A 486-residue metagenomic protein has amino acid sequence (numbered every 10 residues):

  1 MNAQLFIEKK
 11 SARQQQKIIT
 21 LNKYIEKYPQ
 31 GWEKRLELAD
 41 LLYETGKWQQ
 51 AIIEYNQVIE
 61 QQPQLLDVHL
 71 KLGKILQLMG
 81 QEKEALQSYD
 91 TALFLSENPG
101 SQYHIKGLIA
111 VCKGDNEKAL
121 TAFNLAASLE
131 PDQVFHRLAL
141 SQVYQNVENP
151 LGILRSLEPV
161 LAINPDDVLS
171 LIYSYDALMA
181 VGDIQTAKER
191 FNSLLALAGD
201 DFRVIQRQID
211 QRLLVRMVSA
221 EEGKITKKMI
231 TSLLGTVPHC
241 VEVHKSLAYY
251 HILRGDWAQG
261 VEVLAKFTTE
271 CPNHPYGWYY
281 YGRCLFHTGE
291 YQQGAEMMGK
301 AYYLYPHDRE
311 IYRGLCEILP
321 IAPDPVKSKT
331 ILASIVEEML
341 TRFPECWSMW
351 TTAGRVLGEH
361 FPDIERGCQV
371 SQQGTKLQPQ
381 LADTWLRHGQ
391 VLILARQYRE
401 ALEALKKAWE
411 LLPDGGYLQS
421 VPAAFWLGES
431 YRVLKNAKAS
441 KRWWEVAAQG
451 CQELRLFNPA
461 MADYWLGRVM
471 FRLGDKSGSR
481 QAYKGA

Functional and structural regions predicted by a protein language model:
Q14, W48, E82, N116 (+12 more regions): TPR-repeat structural position
K23-E26, Q57-E60, D90-F94, N124-S128 (+10 more regions): Conserved structural position within tetratricopeptide repeats
P29, P63, E97, P131 (+11 more regions): Short coil turns that delineate tetratricopeptide repeat
E37, K71, I105, A139 (+9 more regions): Canonical tetratricopeptide repeat
D40, K74, L108, Q142 (+10 more regions): Residue-level recognition of tetratricopeptide repeat
E44, L78-M79, C112, N146-V147 (+10 more regions): Register position in tetratricopeptide repeats
